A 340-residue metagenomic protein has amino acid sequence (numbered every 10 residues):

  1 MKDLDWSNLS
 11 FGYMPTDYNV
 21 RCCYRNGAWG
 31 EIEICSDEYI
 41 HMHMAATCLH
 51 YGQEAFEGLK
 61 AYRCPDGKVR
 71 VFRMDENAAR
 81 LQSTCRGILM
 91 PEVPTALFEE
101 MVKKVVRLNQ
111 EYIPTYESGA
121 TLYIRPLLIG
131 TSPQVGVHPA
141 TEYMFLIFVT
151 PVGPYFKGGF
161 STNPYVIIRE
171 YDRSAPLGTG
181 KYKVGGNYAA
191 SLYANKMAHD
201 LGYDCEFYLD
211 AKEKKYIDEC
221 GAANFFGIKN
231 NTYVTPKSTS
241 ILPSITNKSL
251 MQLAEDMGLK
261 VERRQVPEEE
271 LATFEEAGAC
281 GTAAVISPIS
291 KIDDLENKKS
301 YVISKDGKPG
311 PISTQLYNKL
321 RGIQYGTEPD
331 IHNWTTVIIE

Functional and structural regions predicted by a protein language model:
M1-V105, L127, Q134-E340: Helix-start/capping segments and mature chain N-termini
P114-I129: Extended, Lys/Arg-enriched charged tracts that mediate electrostatic binding to polyanionic substrates
